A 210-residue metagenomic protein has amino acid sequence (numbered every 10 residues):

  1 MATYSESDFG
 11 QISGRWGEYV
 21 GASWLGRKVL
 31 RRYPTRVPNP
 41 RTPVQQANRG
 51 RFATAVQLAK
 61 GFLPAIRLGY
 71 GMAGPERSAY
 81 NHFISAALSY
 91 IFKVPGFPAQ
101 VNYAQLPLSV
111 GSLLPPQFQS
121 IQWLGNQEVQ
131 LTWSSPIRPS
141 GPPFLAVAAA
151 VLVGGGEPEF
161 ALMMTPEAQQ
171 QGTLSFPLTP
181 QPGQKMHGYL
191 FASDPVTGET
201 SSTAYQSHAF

Functional and structural regions predicted by a protein language model:
M1-Q117: Long, polar/Ser/Thr-enriched low-complexity segments that form simple helices or flexible linkers at protein ends
G74-F210: Charged linear interaction tracts used for macromolecular binding and regulation
